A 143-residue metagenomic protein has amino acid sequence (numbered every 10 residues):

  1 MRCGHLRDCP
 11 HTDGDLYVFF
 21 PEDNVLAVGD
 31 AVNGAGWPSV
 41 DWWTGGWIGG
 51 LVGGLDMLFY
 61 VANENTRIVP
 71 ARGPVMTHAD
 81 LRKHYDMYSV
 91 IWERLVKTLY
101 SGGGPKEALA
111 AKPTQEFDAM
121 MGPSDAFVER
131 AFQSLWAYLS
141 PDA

Functional and structural regions predicted by a protein language model:
H5-V90, K97: Metallo-beta-lactamase
Y60-E64, V75-A143: Accessory terminal helices/loops
